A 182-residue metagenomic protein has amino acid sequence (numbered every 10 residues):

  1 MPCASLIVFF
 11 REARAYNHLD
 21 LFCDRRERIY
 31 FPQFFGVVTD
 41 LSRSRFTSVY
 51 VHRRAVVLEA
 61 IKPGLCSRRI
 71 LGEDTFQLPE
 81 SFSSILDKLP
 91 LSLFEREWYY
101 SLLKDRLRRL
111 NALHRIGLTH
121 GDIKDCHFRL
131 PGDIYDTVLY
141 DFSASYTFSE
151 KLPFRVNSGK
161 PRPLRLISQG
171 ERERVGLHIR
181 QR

Functional and structural regions predicted by a protein language model:
M1, E59-K62, D141-F142: Short loop/turn segments at strand-loop or loop-helix junctions that form parts of catalytic or ligand-binding pockets
M1-F10: Conserved NTP-binding catalytic cores of kinases and kinase-like/nucleotidyltransferase enzymes across multiple kinase
S5-L6, D20, D24-Y99: Conserved structural core of kinase catalytic domains
F10-A13, N17: AlphaC helix of the eukaryotic protein kinase fold
E12, E59, E171-E173: Acidic-residue sensor for enzyme active/binding pockets
N17-D20, L113: Metal-dependent nuclease catalytic cores in nucleic-acid-processing enzymes, especially RNase H-like/related
F76-S81, I85-R106, A112-D122, C126-R182: C-lobe/activation-segment region of protein kinase-like
